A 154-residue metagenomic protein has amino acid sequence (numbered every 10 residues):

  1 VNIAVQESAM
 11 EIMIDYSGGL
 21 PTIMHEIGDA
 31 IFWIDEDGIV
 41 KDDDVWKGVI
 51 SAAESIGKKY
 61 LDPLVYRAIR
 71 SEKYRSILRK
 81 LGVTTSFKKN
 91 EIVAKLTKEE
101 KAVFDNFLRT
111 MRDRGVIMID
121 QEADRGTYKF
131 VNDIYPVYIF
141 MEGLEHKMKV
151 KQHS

Functional and structural regions predicted by a protein language model:
V1-A9, Y16, I27: Conserved small helical "lid"/interfacial subdomain of P-loop NTPases
E7-E11, I50-A53: Conserved beta/loop motifs at nucleotide-recognition and modification sites
G19-K101, Q152-H153: Winged-helix-like regulatory helical subdomains adjacent to P-loop NTPase cores
A30, T110-R114, M141: Alpha-helical DNA-recognition elements
T97-G115, E122-R125: Short amphipathic alpha-helical interaction segments
I119-E122, K151: Short Lys/Arg-enriched helix C-cap and helix-to-coil transition segments that create basic nucleic-acid-contact patches
Q121-V137: Accessory beta->alpha helical hairpin/"wing" motif in late/C-terminal subdomains of nucleic-acid enzymes
D133-S154: Short, amphipathic alpha-helical interaction segments positioned at domain boundaries
